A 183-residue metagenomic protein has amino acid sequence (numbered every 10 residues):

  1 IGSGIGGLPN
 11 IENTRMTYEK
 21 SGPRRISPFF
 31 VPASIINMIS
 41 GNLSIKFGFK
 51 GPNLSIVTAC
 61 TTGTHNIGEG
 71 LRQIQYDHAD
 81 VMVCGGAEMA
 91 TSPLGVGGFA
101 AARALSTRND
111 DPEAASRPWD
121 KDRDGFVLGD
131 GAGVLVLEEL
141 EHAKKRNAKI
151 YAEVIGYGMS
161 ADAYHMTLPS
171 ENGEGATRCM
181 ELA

Functional and structural regions predicted by a protein language model:
I1, N53-T58, M82-A87, K149-Y157: Beta-strand segments within the central parallel beta-sheet cores of soluble alpha/beta enzyme folds
S3-G6, C60, A87-T91, R103 (+3 more regions): Glycine-rich beta-alpha junction loops
G6-E69, H78, A101-V127: Conserved catalytic cysteine-centered active-site region of acyl-thioester-dependent Claisen-condensing enzymes
N10-N13, I67, S92-G98, Y164-P169: Short acidic, glycine/serine/threonine-rich loops at helix termini
K46, K50, Q73-D77, A102-S106 (+3 more regions): Change "in soluble alpha/beta enzymes" to "in soluble alpha/beta proteins
I67-G95: Short glycine/serine-rich loop segments
D110-L182: Condensing-enzyme catalytic core mediating Claisen C-C bond formation in acyl metabolism
